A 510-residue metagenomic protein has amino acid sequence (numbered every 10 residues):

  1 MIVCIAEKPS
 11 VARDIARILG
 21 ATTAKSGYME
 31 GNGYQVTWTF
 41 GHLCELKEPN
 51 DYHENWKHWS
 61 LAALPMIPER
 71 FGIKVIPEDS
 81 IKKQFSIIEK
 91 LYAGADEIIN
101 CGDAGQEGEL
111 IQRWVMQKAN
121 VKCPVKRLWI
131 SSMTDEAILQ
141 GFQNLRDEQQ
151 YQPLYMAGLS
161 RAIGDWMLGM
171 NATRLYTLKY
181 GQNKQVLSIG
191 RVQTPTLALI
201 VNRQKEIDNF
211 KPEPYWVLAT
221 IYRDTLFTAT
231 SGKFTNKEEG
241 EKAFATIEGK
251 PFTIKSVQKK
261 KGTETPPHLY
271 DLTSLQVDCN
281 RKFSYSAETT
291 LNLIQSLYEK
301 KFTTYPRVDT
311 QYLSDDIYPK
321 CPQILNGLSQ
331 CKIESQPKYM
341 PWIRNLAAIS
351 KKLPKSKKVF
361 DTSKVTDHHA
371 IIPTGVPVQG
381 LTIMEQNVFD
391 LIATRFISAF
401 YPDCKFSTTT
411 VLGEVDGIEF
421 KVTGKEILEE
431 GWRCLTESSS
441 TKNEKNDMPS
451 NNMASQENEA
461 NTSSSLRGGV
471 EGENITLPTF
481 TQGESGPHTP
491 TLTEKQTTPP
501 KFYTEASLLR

Functional and structural regions predicted by a protein language model:
M1-V3, G33-Q35, D96-I99, P124-R127 (+7 more regions): Beta-sheet entry/capping signal
M1-W166, M170, K445: Intrinsically disordered, low-complexity regulatory segments
L19, T23, K118-C123, R146 (+7 more regions): A generic secondary-structure signal for well-formed alpha-helical elements
T23-G27, P124, E148-P153, R174-L178 (+3 more regions): Active-site phosphate-binding and catalytic loops of NTP-dependent enzymes
Q35, L43-P77, K184-Q295, E299 (+3 more regions): Long, highly charged, low-complexity internal segments
G102, V277, R307: Short glycine-centered, acidic/aromatic-flanked micro-motifs in structured strand/loop junctions that mark active-site
S160-T173, T220-Y222, G262-S274, L291-T303 (+1 more regions): Core structural elements
Y285-P354, F360: Extended, well-ordered alpha-helical scaffold/bundle regions in very large, multi-domain proteins
